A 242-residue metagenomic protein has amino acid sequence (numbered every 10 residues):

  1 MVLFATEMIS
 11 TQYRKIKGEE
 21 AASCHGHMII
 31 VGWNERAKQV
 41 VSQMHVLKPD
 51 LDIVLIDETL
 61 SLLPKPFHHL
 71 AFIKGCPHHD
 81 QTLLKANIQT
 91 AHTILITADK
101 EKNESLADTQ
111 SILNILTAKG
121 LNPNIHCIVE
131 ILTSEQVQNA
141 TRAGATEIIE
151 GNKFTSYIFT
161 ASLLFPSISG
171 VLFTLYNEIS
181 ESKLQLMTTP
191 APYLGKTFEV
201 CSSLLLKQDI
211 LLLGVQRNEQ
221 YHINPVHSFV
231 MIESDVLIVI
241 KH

Functional and structural regions predicted by a protein language model:
M1-H242: Cytosolic regulatory regions of ion transport systems
